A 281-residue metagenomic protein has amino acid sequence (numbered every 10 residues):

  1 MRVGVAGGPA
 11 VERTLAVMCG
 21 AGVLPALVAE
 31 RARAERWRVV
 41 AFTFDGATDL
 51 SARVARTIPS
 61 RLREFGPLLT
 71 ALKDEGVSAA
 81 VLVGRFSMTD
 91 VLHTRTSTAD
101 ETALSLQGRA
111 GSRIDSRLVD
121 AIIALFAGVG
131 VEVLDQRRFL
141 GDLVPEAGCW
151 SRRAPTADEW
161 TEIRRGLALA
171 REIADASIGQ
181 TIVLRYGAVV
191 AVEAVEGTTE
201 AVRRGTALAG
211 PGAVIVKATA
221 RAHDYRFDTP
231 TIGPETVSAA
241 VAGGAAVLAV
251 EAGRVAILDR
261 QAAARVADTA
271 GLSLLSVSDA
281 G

Functional and structural regions predicted by a protein language model:
R2-F44: N-terminal basic/disordered segments at the start of proteins
G4-V11, A32-R33, L50, A71-E75 (+7 more regions): Solvent-exposed alpha-helices and their adjacent loops that cap or buttress functional pockets in soluble metabolic
T14-A16, W37-A41, R56, S78-V81 (+9 more regions): Structural motif
M18, A32, S116, Q136-V237: Conserved mixed alpha/beta catalytic, RNA-binding, or beta-rich assembly cores of soluble enzyme, regulatory
F44-E75, R95-Q107, I114, T199-G281: Feature captures the catalytic cores and cofactor-binding loops of soluble hydro-lyases/lyases that act on carboxylate
D45, R85-M88, F139: Short glycine-enriched loops at secondary-structure junctions
R61-G66, A79-T96, F126: Long amphipathic alpha-helical segments
T96-S151: Hydrophobic alpha-helical segments and helix pairs
